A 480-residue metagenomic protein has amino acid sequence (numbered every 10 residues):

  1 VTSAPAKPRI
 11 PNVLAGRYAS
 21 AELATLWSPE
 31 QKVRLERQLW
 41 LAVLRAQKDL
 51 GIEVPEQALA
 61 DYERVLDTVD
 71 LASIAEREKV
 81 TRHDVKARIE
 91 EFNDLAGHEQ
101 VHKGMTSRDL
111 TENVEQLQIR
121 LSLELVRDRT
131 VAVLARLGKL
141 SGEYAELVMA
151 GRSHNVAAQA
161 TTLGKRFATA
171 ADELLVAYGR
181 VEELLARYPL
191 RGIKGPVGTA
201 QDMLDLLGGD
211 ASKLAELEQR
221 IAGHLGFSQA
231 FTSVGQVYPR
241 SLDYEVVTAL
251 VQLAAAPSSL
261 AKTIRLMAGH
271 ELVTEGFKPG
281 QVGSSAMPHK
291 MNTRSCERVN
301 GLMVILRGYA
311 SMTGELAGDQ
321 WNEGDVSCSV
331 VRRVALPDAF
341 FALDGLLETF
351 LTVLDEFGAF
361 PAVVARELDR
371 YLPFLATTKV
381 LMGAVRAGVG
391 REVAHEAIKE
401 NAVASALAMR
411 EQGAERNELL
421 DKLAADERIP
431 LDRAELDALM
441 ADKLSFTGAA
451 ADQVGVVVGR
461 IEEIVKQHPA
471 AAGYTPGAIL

Functional and structural regions predicted by a protein language model:
T2-Q201, D205, G209-R220, G283-S284 (+3 more regions): A helix-coil-helix interface module used to build multimeric assemblies and to scaffold catalytic/cofactor sites
R82-V85, T130, L134-L137, F167-V181 (+6 more regions): Alpha-helical transition-metal enzyme core signature, strongest for iron centers
S107, L204, G208, A230-V234 (+5 more regions): A structural signal for small-residue-enriched, beta-sheet-centric alpha/beta enzyme cores and oligomeric scaffold folds
G142-G164, T274-K290, E323-V331, D355-L375: Glycine-rich cofactor-pocket loops
K165, Y244-Q252, K379-A387: Short, well-ordered beta-strand elements within core beta-sheets of diverse protein domains
A177, S228, G235-S329, R333: Glycine-rich anion/phosphate-binding loop at the beta-strand->alpha-helix junction
A211-Q236: Active-site-adjacent "gating/activation" loops or surface patches in catalytic cores
R298, I305-R391, A397-E400: Long, amphipathic alpha-helical stalk/connector segments used for oligomerization, subunit docking, or mechanical
